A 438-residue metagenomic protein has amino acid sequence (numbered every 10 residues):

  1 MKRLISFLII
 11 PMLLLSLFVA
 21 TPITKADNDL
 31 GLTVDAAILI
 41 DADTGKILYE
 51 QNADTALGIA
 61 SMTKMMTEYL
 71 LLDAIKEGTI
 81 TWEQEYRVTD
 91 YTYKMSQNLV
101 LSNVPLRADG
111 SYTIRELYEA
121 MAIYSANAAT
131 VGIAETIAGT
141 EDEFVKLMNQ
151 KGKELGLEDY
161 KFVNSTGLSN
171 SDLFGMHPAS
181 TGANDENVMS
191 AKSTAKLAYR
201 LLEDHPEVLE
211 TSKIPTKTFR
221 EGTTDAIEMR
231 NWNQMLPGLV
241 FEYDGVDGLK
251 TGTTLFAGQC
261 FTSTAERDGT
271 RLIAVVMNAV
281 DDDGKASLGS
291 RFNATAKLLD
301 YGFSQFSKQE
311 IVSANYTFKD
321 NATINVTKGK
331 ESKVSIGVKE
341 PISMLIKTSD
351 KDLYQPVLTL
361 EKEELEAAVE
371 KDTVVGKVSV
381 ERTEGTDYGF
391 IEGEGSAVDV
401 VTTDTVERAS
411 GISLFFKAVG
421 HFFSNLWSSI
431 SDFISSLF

Functional and structural regions predicted by a protein language model:
M1-A26, V419, F423-I430, I434 (+1 more regions): Sec-dependent N-terminal signal peptides of Gram-positive bacterial secreted proteins and lipoproteins
K2-R3, K64, K250, R291: Basic side chains
I5, I9-I10, I23, I38-I40 (+21 more regions): Weak global preference for isoleucine
L14, L32-T33, T55-A56, Q97 (+3 more regions): Generic detector of short alpha-helix boundary/capping microenvironments and adjacent low-complexity segments
T21-K192, L202-H205: Active-site-adjacent loops and short helices of periplasmic peptidoglycan-processing enzymes
F174-G175, G182-V188, K192-F438: Domain-terminus/edge residues, biased toward the C-terminal soluble/receptor-binding domains of extracytoplasmic
